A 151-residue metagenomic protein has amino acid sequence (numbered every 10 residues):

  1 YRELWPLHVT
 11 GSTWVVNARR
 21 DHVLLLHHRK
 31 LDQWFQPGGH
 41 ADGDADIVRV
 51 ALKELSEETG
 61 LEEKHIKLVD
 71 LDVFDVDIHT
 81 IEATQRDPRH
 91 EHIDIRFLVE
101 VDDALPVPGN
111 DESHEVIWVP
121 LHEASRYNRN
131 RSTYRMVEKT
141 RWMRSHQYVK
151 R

Functional and structural regions predicted by a protein language model:
Y1-S12: Acidic, metal-coordinating catalytic segment for phosphate/diphosphate chemistry, firing primarily on the Nudix
R2-L4, L24-L26, G39, V107-N110: Short histidine-centered beta-strand/loop micro-motifs that create catalytic or ligand/metal-coordination sites
H8, H28, H40, H90-H92: Histidine-centered active-site/metal-ligand motif
V9-T10, K30, E112-S113: A short beta-loop-beta micro-motif enriched in histidine and acidic residues
S12, H22, E115: Conserved beta-strand and immediately adjacent loop positions that scaffold enzyme active sites
V16-A18, V23-K53: Glycine-rich active-site/cofactor-binding loop and its immediate structural neighborhood
D42-S132: Unchanged
N128-R151: Charged phosphate-binding loop/patch that engages nucleotide di/tri-phosphates or the phosphate backbone of nucleic
